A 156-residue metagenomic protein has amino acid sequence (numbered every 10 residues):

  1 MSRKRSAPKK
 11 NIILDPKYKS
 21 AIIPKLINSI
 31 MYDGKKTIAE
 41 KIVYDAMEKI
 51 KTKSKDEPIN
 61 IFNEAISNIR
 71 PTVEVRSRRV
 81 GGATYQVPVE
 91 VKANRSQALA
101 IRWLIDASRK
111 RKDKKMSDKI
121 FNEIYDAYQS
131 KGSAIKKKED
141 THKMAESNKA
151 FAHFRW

Functional and structural regions predicted by a protein language model:
S2-D33, T37, Y44-W156: Strongly charged
